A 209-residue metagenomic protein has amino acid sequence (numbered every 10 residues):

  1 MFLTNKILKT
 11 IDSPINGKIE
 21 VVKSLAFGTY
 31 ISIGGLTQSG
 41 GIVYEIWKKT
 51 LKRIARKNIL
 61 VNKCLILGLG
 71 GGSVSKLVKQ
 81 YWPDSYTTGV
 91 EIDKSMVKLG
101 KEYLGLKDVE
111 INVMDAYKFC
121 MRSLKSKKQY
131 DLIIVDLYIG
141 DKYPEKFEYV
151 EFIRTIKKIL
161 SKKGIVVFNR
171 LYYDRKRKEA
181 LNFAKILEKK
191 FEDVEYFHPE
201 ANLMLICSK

Functional and structural regions predicted by a protein language model:
M1-T29: N-terminal auxiliary segments of SAM/dcSAM-dependent transferases
N5-K6, D12-I15, Y173-K209: Class I S-adenosyl-L-methionine
I19, L160-S161: A recognition module on extended beta-rich or small alphabeta surfaces enriched in W/G with H and D/E
G35-T50: Conserved SAM-binding loop and adjacent beta-strand
T37-Q38, L171-R175: Short histidine/acidic/glycine/proline-rich micro-motifs that form metal- and phosphate-coordinating active-site loops
K48, K52-I159, R175, E179 (+2 more regions): The AdoMet/dcAdoMet-binding core of the Class I SAM-like
K163-R170: Conserved beta-strand signature within the Rossmann-like core of class I S-adenosyl-L-methionine
